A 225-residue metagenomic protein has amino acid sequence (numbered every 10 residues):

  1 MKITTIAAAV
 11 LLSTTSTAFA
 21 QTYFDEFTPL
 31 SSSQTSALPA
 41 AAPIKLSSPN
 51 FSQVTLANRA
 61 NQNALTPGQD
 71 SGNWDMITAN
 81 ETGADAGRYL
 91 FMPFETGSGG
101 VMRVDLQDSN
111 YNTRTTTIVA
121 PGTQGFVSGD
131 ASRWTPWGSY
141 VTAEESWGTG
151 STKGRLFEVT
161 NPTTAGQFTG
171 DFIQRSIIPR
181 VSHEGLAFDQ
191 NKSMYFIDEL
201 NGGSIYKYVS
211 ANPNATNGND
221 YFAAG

Functional and structural regions predicted by a protein language model:
M1-A20: Gram-negative bacterial Sec-dependent N-terminal signal peptides
Q21-G225: Sequence/structural signature of beta-propeller domains
